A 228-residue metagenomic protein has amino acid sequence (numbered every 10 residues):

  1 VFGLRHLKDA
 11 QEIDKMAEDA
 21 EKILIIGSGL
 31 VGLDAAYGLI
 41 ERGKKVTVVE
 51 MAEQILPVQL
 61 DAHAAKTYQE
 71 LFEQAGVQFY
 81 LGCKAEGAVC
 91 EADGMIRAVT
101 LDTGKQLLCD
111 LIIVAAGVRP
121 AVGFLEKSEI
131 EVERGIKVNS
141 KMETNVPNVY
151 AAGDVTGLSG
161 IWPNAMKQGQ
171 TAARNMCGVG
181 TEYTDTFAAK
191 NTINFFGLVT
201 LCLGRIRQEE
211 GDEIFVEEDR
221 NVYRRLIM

Functional and structural regions predicted by a protein language model:
V1-E18, A92-I96, T100, K105-N175: FAD-site-proximal beta/loop scaffold in flavoenzymes
R5-H6, I26-V31: Glycine-rich Rossmann-fold phosphate-binding loop(s) that bind the pyrophosphate of adenine dinucleotide cofactors
K15-E18, Y37, E41, E70 (+2 more regions): Short, well-ordered alpha-helices that flank and scaffold nucleotide-derived cofactor binding pockets
K22, V31-V89, Y183-V199: Rossmann-like dinucleotide-binding cores of NAD(P)H-dependent redox enzymes
S28, M51, D154: Cofactor-binding loop segments of dinucleotide-utilizing enzymes, especially the Rossmann-like FAD- and NAD(P)+-binding
A85-A88, I136, M142, L226: A structural signal for short hydrophobic beta-strand segments in well-ordered beta-sheet cores
V155-M228: Mid-to-C-terminal Rossmann-like scaffold of FAD/NAD(P)H-dependent oxidoreductases
